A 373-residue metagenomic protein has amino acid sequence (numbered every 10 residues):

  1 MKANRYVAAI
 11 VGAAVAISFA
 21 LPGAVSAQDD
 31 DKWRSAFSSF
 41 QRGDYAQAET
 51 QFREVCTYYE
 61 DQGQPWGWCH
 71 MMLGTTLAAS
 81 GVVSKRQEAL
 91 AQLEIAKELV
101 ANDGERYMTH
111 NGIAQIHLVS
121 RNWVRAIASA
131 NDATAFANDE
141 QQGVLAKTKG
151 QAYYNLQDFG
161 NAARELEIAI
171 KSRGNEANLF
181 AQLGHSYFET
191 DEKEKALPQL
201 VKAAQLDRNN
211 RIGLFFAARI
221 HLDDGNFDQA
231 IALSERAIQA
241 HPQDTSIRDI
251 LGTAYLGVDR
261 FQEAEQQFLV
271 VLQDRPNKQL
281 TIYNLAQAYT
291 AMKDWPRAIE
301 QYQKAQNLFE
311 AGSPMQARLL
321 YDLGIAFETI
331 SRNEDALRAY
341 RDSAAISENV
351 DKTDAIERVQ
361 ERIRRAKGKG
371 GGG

Functional and structural regions predicted by a protein language model:
L21-Q87, A91-E94, E98, Y107-M108 (+1 more regions): N-terminal leader/linker segments that initiate helical-solenoid repeat arrays
D29, G63, G67, D103-Y107 (+8 more regions): Helix-start (N-cap) detector for alpha-helical repeat units in TPR-like alpha-solenoids, especially tetratricopeptide
F37, T75, Q115, Q151 (+7 more regions): Residue-level recognition of tetratricopeptide repeat
Q41-R42, A79-V82, V119, N155-L156 (+6 more regions): Register position in tetratricopeptide repeats
Y58, Q62, L99-N102, F136-N138 (+6 more regions): Structural marker of alpha-solenoid helical repeat scaffolds
W68, M72, M108-G112, V144 (+9 more regions): Canonical tetratricopeptide repeat
